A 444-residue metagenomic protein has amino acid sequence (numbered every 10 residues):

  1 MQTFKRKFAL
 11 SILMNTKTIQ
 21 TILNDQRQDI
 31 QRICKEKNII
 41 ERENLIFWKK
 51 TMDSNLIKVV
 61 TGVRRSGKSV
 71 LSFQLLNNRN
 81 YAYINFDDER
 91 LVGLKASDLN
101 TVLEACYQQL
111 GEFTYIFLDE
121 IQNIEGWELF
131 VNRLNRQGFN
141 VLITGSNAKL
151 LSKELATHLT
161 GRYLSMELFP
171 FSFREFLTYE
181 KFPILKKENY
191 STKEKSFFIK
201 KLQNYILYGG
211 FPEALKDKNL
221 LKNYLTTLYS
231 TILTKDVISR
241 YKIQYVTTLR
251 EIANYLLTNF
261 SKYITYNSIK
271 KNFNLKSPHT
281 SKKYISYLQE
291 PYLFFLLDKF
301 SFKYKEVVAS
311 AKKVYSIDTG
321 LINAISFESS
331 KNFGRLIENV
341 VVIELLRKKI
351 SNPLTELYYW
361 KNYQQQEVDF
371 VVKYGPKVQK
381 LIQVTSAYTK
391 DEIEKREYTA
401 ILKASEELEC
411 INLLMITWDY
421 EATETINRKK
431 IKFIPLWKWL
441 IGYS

Functional and structural regions predicted by a protein language model:
Q2-A9, N15-I33, E154-Y263: Interdomain motor-coupling "hinge/lid" segment immediately C-terminal to the ATP-binding subdomain of NTP-driven enzymes
A9-N15, L215-V378: Accessory nucleic acid-recognition modules appended to NTPase machines
K35-T51: Pre-Walker A adenine-sensing motif
V60: Hydrophobic anchor at the beta1->P-loop junction of P-loop NTPases
K68: Conserved lysine of the Walker
L71, L75: Hydrophobic positions on the alpha1 helix immediately C-terminal to the Walker A/P-loop
Y83-T114: Short glycine-rich substrate-engagement loop in P-loop NTPases that contacts/grips substrate
Y420-S444: Domain-level recognition of nuclease-like catalytic cores that cleave nucleotide substrates
